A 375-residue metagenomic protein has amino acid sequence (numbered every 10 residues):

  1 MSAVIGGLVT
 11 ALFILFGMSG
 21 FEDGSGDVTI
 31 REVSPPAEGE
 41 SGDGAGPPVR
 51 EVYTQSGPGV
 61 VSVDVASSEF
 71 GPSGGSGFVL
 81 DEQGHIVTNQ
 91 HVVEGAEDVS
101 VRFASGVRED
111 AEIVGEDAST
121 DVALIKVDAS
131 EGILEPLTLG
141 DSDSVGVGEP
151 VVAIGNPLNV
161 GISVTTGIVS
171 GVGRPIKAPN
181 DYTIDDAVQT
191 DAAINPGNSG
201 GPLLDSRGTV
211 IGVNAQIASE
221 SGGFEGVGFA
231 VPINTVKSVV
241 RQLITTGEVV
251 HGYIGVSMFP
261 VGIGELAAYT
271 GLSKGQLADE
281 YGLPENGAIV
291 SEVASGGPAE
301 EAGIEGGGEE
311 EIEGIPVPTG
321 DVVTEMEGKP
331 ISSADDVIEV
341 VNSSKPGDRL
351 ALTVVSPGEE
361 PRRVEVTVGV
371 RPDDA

Functional and structural regions predicted by a protein language model:
M1-A11, L15-D279, L283-N286, S295 (+6 more regions): Serine-dependent protease modules
I86-V87, A299-D335: Conserved PDZ fold ligand-binding element
A267, E300-A302, E309-G314, P361-V364 (+1 more regions): Extended hydrophobic-aromatic, low-complexity segments
